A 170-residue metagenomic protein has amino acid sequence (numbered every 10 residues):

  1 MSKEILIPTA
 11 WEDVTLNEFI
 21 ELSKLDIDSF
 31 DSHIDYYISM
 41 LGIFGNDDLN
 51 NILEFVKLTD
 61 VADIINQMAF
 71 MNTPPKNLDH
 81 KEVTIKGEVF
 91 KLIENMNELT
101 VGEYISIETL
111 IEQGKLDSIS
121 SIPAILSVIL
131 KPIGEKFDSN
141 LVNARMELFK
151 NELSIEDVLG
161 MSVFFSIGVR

Functional and structural regions predicted by a protein language model:
M1-R170: Charged interaction scaffolds used for protein-protein
